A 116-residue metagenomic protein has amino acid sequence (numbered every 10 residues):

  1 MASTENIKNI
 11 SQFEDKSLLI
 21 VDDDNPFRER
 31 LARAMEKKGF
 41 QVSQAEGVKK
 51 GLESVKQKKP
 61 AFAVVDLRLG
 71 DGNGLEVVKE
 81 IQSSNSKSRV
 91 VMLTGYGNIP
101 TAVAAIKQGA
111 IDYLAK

Functional and structural regions predicted by a protein language model:
M1-L19: Non-catalytic signal-transmission and effector/linker regions of two-component phosphorelay proteins
D22, D66, T94: Active-site residues of response regulator receiver
R28, G70, T94, N98: The feature encodes the CheY-like receiver
G39-V48, S54: Short hydrophobic/Thr-rich beta-strand motif most characteristic of the beta2 strand and flanking loop of CheY-like
G47, N73-E76: Acidic catalytic/metal-coordinating carboxylates
E53, R68, L75-K87, A104: Short amphipathic alpha-helix used as the core "switch/output" element in two-component signaling
K58-V64, L69, V91: Active-site beta3 strand of CheY-like receiver
